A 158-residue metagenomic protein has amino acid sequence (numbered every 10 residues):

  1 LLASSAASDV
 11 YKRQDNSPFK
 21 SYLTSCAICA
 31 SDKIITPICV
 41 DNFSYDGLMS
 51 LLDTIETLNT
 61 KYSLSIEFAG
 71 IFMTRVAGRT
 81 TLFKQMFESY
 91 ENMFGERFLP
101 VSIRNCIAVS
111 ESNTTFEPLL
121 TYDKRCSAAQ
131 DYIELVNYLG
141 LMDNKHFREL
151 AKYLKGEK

Functional and structural regions predicted by a protein language model:
L1-Y11: Single conserved hydrophobic/aromatic residue that forms the stacking wall/gate of nucleotide- or nucleobase-binding
A3, S44-G47, A128: Short, conserved glycine- and acidic-residue-centered signature motifs in active-site or ligand-binding loops
R13-D15: Structural recognition of the conserved hydrophobic beta-strand(s) that form the central parallel beta-sheet of P-loop
S17-V101: Conserved catalytic-core segment of NTP-binding enzymes
N105-S112: Short, glycine-rich, amphipathic interfacial segments at transmembrane boundaries or analogous
N113-Q130: C-terminal boundary of histidine-terminating zinc-finger modules
E134-H146: C-terminal alpha-helix
E149-K158: A short, charged, Gly/Pro-tolerant segment at domain boundaries
